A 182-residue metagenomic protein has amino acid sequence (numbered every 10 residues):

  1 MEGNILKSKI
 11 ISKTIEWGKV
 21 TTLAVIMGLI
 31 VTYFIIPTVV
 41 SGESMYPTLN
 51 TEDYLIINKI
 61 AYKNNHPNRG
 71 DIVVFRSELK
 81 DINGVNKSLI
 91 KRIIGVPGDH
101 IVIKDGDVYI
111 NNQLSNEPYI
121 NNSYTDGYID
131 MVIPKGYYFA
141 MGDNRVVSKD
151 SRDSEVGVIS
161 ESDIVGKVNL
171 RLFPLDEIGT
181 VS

Functional and structural regions predicted by a protein language model:
M1-S88, I159-D163, K167-S182: Protein maturation boundaries and topogenic segments
I5-K7, S44, N111, Y119 (+2 more regions): Acidic/glycine-rich C-terminal interaction modules and beta/coil loop segments that lie outside canonical DNA-binding
P37-V39, N121-Y124: Short gly/ser/thr-rich secondary-structure transition/capping motifs
N50, N68-R69, V96, I133-P134 (+1 more regions): Residue-level recognition of short, solvent-exposed, well-ordered loop/turn junctions that link secondary-structure
Y54, I72, H100, Y137-Y138: Residue-level marker of beta-strand positions
A61-K63, L79-D81, I101, V108 (+1 more regions): Solvent-exposed loop/turn segments at secondary-structure junctions within structured extracellular/periplasmic domains
S88-R92, V96-Q113: Mid-length scaffold segments of soluble, non-membrane domains
